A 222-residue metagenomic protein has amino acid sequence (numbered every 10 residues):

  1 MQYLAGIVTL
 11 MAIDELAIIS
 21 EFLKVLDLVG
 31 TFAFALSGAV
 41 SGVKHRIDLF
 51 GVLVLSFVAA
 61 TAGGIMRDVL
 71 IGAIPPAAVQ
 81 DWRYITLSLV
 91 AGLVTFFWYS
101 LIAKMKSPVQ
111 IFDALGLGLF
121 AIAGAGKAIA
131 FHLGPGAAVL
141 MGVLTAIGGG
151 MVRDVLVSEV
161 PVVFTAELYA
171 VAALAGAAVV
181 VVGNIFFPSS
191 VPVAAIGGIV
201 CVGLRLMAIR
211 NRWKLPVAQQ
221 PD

Functional and structural regions predicted by a protein language model:
M1-F22: Short, strongly hydrophobic alpha-helical membrane anchors
I19-T31, P76-V90, G134-A146: Structural signature of hydrophobic alpha-helical transmembrane segments
K24-S37, L55-V58, G176: The first (N-terminal) embedded transmembrane alpha-helix
A35-H45, D68, L93-K106, M151-P161 (+1 more regions): C-terminal ends of transmembrane helices
F50-V58, D81-I85, K106-L117, M141 (+2 more regions): Cytoplasmic-side transmembrane-helix entry/capping segments in multi-pass membrane proteins
V54-V58, I65-I71, L140, L144 (+2 more regions): Short, structured motif recognition centered on aromatic/hydrophobic residues
S56-G64, S88, D113-G126, L168-V181 (+1 more regions): Small-residue-rich segments of transmembrane alpha-helices in multi-pass membrane proteins, especially helix faces
I71-V79, A103-V109, A128-A138, V155-A166 (+2 more regions): A cytosolic-side transmembrane-helix exit/cap motif
